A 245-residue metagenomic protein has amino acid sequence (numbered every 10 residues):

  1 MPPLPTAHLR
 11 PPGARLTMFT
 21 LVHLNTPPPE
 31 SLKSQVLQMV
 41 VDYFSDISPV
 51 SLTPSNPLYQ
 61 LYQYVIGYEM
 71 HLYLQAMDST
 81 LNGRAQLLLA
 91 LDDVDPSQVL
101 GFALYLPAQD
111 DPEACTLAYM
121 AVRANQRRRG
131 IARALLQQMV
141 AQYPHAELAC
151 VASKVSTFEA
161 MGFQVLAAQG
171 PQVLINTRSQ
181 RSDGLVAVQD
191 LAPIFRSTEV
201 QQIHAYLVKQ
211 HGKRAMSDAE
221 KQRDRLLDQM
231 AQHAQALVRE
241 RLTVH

Functional and structural regions predicted by a protein language model:
M1-T17: N-terminal amphipathic/basic-hydrophobic helices that include classical n-h-c signal peptides and signal-anchor
L16-V50, A149-H245: Terminal substrate-recognition subdomain of acyl/acetyltransferases
P28, L32, Y62-E69, R127: Soluble or luminal CAZymes and related metallo-dependent hydrolases
T53-A114, M120: A conserved beta-strand-loop-helix scaffold within acyl/acetyltransferase catalytic domains
D93-V94, N125, R178-R181: Short loop segments at secondary-structure junctions
A103-L104, R133-Q138, T157-A160: Hydrophobic, well-ordered beta-alpha structural blocks that scaffold small-molecule cofactor pockets
V122, R127-A141: Conserved acetyl-CoA-binding loop-helix of GNAT-fold acetyltransferases
Q142-E147: Short active-site oxyanion
